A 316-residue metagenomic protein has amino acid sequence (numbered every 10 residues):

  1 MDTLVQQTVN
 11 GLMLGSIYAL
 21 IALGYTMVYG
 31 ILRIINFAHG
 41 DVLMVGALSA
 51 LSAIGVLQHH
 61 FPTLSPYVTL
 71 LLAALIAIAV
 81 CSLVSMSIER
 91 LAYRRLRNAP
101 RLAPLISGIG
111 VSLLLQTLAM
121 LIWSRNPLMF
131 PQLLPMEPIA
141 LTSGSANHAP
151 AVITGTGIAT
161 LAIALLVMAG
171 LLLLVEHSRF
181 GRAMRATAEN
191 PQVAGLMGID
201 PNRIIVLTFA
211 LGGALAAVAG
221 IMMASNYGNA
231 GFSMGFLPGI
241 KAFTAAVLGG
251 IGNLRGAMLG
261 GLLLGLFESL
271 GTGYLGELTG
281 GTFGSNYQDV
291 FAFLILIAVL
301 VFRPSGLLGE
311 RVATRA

Functional and structural regions predicted by a protein language model:
M1-I21, S49, H60-A73, A99-A103 (+2 more regions): Membrane-interfacial amphipathic/re-entrant helices at transmembrane-helix boundaries
D2-I17, L174-R179, I205-G249, S269-Y287: Inter-helical junctions in multi-pass inner-membrane proteins, predominant in energy-converting antiporter-like
L4-A53, S87-A103, A246-L254: Single transmembrane alpha-helix segments in multi-pass membrane proteins
L14, A149-A230, L254-G260: Helix-loop-helix "hairpin" substructures at the membrane interface of multi-pass membrane proteins
L20, Y25, A79-L83, K241-L264 (+2 more regions): Hydrophobic alpha-helical transmembrane segments of polytopic membrane proteins
Y25, P62-V111, L118, L259-L264 (+2 more regions): Alpha-helical transmembrane segments within multi-pass membrane transporters and channels
I31-S87, L91, N147-A151, Y274-T282: Membrane-embedded helix boundary and interhelical linker motif in transport proteins
L96, R101-H177, I204, L270-D289 (+2 more regions): Transmembrane helix-bundle core of multi-pass membrane transporters and related energy-transducing complexes
